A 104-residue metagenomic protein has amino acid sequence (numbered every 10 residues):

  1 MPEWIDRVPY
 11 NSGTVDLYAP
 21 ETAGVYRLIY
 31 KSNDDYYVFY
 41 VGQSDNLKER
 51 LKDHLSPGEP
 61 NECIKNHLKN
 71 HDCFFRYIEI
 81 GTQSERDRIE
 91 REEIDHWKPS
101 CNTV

Functional and structural regions predicted by a protein language model:
M1-D53, I80-I94: GIY-YIG nuclease catalytic motif and its immediate N-terminal context
E49-H71: A broadly used, surface-exposed interaction patch
L68-R76, Q83: Nucleic-acid nuclease catalytic cores
H96-V104: Intrinsically disordered, low-complexity regulatory tails
